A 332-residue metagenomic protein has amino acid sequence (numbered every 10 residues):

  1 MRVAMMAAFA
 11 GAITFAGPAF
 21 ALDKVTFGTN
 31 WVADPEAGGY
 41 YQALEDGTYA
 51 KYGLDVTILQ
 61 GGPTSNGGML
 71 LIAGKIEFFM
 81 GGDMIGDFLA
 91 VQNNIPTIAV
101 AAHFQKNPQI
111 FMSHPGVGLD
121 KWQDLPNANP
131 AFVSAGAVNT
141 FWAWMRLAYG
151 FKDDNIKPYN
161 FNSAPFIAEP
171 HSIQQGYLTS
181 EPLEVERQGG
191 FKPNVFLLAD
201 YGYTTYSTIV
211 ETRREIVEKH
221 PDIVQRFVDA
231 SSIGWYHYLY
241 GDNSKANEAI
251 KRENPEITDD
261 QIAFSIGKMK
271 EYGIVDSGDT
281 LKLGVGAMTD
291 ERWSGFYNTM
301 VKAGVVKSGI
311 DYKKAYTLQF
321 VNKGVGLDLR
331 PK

Functional and structural regions predicted by a protein language model:
M1-M6: Bacterial N-terminal signal peptides that target proteins for export
A16-P18: N-terminal signal peptide c-region/cleavage motif recognized by signal peptidases
F20, T48-K51, Y149-F151, Q188-G190 (+2 more regions): Short helix-capping segments at alpha-helix termini
L22-T179, F196, T204: Short, glycine-/small- and polar/acidic-enriched structural segments that line small-molecule recognition paths
I85, F161-T258: Pocket-lining segment of extracytoplasmic ligand-binding domains
E218-V305: Secondary-structure end/capping motifs
D290-K332: Conserved C-terminal helix/tail region of periplasmic/extracytoplasmic solute-binding proteins
